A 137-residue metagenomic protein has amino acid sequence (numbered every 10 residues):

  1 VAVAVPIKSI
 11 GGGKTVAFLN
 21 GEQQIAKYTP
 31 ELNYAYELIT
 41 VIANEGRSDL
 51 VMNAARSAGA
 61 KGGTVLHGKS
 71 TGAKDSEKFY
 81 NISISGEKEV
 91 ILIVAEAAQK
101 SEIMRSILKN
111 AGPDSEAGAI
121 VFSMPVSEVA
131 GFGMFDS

Functional and structural regions predicted by a protein language model:
V1-S137: Positively charged, small/polar-rich N-terminal and surface patches that mediate targeting and assembly and bind
